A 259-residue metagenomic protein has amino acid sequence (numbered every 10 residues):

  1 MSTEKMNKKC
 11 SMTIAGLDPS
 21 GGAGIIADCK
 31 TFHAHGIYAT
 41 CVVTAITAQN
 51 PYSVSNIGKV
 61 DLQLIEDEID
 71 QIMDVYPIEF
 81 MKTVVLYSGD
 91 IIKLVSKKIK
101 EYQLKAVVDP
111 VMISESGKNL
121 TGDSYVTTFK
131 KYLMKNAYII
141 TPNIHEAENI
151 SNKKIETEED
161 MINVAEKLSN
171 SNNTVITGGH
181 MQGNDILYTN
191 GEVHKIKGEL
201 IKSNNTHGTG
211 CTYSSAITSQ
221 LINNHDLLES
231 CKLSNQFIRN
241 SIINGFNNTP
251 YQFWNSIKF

Functional and structural regions predicted by a protein language model:
S2-T13, I25, C29-E115, F259: Conserved N-terminal subdomain of the carbohydrate kinase-like
M6, G36-T40, H194, Q220-S234: Phosphate-handling active-site elements
K8, K59, V75, E229-F259: Charged C-terminal helix
I14-S20, H194-G208: Short pre-catalytic strand/loop immediately N-terminal to key active-site residues, enriched for Gly-Thr
I26-T31, E148-N149, S203-L227: Short, small-residue alpha-helix embedded
S53-V60, K118-D123, N152-E156: Short glycine-enriched, charge-decorated loop/helix-capping segments at active-site entrances that position
V84, K98-Y125, Y132, N136-E146: Juxtamembrane transmembrane-helix boundary motif
G122-V193, L228: Conserved phosphate/ATP/ADP-binding segment of small-molecule kinases
